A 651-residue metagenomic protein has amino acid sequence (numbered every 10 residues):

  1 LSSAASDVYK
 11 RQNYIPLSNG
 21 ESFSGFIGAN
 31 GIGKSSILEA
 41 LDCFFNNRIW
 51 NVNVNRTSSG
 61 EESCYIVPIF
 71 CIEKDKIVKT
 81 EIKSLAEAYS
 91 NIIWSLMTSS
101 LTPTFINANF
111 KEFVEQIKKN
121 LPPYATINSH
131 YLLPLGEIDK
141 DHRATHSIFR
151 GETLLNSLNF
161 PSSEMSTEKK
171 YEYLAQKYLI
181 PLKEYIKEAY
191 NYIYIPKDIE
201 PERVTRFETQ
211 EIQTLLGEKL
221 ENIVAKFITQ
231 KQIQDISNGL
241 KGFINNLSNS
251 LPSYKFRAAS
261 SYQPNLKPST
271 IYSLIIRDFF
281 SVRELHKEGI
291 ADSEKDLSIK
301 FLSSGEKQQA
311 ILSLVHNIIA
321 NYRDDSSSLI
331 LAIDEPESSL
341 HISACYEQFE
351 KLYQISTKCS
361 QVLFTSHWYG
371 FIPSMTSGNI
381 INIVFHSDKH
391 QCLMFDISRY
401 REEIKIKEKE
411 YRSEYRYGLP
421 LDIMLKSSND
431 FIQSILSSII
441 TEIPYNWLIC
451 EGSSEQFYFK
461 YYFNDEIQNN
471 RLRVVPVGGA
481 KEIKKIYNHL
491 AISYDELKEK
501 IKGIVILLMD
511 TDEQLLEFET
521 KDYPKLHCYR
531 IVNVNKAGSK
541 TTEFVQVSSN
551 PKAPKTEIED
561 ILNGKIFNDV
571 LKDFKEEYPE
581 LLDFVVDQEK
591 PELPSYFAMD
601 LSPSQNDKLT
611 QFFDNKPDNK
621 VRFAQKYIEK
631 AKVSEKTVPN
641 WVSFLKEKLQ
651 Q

Functional and structural regions predicted by a protein language model:
L1-A5, Y9: Single conserved hydrophobic/aromatic residue that forms the stacking wall/gate of nucleotide- or nucleobase-binding
A29: P-loop (Walker A) phosphate-binding loop of NTP-binding proteins
K34: Conserved lysine of the Walker
E39-T126: Conserved P-loop NTP-binding catalytic core
A189-I193, K197-I330: Extended helical coiled-coil dimerization/tether regions that scaffold and oligomerize large DNA-maintenance assemblies
T365-H367: H-loop/switch region of ABC-family ATPase nucleotide-binding domains
G370, T376-I506: RecA-like P-loop NTPase motor core
I504-K616: Activity-critical C-terminal alpha-helical subdomain
